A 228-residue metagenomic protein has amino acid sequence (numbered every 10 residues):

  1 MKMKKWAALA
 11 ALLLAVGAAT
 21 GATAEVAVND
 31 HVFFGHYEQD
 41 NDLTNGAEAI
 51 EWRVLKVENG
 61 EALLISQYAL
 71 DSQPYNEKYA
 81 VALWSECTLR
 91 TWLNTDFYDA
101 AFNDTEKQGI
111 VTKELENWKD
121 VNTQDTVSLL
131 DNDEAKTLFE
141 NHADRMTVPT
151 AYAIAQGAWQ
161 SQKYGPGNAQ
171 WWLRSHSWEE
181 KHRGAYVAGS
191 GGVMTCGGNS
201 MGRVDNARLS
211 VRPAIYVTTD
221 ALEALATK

Functional and structural regions predicted by a protein language model:
M1-A27: Gram-positive cell-envelope targeting signals
E25-K228: Collagenous Gly-X-Y triple-helix signature in extracellular proteins
